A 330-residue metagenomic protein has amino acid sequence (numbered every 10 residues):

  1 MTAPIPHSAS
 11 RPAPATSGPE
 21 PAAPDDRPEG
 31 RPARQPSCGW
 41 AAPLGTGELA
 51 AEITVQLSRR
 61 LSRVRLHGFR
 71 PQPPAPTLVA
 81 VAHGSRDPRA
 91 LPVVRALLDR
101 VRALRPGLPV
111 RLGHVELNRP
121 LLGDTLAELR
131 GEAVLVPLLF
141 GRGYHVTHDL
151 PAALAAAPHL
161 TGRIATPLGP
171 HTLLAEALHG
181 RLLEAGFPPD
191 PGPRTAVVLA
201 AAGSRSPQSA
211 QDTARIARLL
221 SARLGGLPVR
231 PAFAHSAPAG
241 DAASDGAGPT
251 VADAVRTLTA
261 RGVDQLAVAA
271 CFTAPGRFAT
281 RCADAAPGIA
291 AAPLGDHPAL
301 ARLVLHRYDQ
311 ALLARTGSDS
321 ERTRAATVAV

Functional and structural regions predicted by a protein language model:
M1-V330: Active-site-proximal alpha-helix that buttresses catalytic centers in soluble enzyme cores
